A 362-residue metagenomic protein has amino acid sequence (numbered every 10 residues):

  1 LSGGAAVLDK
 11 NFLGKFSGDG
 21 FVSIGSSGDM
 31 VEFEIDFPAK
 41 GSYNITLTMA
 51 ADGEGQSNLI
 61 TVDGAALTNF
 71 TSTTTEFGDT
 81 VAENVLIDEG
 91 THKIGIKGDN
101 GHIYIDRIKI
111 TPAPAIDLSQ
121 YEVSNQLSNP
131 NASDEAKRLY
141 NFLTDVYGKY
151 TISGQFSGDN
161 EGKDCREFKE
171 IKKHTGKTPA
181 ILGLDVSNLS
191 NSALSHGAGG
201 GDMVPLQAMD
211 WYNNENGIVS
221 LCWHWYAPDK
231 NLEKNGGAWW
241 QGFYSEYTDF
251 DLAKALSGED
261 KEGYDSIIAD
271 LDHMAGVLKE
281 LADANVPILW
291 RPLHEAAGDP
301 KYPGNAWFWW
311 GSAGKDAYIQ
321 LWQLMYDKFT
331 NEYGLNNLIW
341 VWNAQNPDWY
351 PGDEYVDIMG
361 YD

Functional and structural regions predicted by a protein language model:
L1-Y140, D145-V146: Extracytoplasmic
F37-G41, G53, T175-T178, S190-N191 (+2 more regions): Short, solvent-exposed loop/edge-beta patches enriched in aromatic
A51-G53, G158-N160, S187-S190, W225-P228 (+2 more regions): Solvent-exposed loop/turn segments at secondary-structure junctions within structured extracellular/periplasmic domains
T111-G199: N-terminal module-boundary/linker segments of secreted carbohydrate-active enzymes
I152, I181-G183, N216-S220, P287-R291 (+2 more regions): Structural preference for beta-strand elements that scaffold enzyme active sites
K163-I171, D202-L206, G276, W342-Y350: Alpha-helical scaffolding within the catalytic cores of extracellular/periplasmic polymer-degrading hydrolases
L184, N346-D362: Aromatic- and acid-rich polysaccharide-binding/catalytic face of secreted or lumenal carbohydrate-active enzymes
L194, G200-L324, N331, L335: Substrate-binding cleft of extracellular glycoside hydrolase catalytic domains
